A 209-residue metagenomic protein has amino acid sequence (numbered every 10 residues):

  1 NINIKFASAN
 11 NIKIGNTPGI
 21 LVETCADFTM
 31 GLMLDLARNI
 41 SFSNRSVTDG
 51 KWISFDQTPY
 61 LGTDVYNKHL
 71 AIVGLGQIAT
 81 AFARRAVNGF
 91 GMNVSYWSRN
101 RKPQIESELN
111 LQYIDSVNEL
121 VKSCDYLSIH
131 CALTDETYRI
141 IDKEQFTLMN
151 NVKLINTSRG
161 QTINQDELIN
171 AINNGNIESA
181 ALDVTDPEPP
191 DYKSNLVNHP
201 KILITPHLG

Functional and structural regions predicted by a protein language model:
N1, G19-V22, L120, R159-G160 (+1 more regions): Short, acidic/turn-prone active-site loops that include or flank metal/cofactor- and phosphate-binding residues
N1-T48, G62: Phosphate/diphosphate ligand-binding glycine-rich loop within oxidoreductases
S8-I20, N93, N150-L154, N170-D186 (+1 more regions): Rossmann-fold dehydrogenase core element
V22-T24, S95, K102-P103, D115: Structural/interface elements that position substrates and couple domains in central-metabolism enzymes
R45-A81, G89: Glycine-rich NAD(P)-binding loop of Rossmann-like domains
A83, V87, I172-N173: Gly/Ala-rich phosphate-binding loop of Rossmann-like dinucleotide-binding domains, activating on the conserved
R101-N195: Rossmann-like adenosine-cofactor binding region
